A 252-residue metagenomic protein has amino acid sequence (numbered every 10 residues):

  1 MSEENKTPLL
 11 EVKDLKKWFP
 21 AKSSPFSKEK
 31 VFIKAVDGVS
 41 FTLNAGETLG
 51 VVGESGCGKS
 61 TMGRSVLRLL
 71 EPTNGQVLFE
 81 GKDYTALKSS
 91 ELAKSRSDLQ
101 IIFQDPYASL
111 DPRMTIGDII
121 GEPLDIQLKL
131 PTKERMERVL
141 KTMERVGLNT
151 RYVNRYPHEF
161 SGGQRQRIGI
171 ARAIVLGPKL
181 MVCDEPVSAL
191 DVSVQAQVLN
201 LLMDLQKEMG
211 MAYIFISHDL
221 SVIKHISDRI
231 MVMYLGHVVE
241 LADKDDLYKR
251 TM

Functional and structural regions predicted by a protein language model:
P25-K30, Y84-Q100, I126, D246-T251: ABC ATPase NBD coupling module
L67: Helix-to-loop junction immediately C-terminal to a conserved catalytic motif
G75-D83: Conserved ABC transporter NBD signature motif
D83, K133-R151: Conserved ABC ATPase "signature" region
Y156-F160, Q164: Conserved ABC ATPase signature
H158, L176, N200: Conserved signature/switch motifs of ABC ATPase nucleotide-binding domains
K179, P186, L190, V194-M252: P-loop NTP-binding/switch modules centered on Walker-like glycine-rich loops
